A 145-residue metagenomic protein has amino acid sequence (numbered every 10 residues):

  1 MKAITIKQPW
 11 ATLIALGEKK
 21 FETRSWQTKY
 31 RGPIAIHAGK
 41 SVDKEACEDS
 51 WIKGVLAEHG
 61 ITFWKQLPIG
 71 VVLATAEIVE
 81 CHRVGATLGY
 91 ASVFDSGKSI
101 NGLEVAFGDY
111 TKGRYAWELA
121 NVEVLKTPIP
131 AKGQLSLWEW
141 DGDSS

Functional and structural regions predicted by a protein language model:
M1-S145: Structured alpha/beta reader/binder surfaces that contact nucleic acids or chromatin modification marks
